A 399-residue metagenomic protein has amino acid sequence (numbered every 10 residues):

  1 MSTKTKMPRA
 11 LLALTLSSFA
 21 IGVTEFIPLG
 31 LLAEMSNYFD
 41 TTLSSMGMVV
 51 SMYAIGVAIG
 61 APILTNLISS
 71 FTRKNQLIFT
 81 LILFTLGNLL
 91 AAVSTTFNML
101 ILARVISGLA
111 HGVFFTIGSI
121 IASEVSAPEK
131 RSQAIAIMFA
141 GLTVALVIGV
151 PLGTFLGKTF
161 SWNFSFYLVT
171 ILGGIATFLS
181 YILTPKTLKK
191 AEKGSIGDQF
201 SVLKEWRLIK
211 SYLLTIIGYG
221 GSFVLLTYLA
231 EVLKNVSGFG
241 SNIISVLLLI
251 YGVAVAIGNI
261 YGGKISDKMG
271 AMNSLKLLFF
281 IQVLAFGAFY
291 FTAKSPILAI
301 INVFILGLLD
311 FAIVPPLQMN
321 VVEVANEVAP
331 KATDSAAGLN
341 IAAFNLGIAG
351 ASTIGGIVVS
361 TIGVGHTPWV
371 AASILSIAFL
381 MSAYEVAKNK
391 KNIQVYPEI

Functional and structural regions predicted by a protein language model:
L12, L83-L90, N98-S107, I297-I305: Paired small-residue
D40, T72, V93-M99, A110 (+4 more regions): Helix-breaking motifs and short loop linkers at transmembrane-helix boundaries and internal kinks in secondary membrane
I59-N98: Conserved MFS/SLC helix-loop-helix module at the cytosolic interface between two early adjacent transmembrane helices
A61-R73, N259-G270, V359: Helix-to-loop junctions at the C-terminal end of transmembrane segments in multipass secondary transporters
T95-M99, A127-T184, T215-G218, Y228-N235 (+1 more regions): Helix-loop-helix hairpin linking two adjacent transmembrane segments in secondary transporters
A103-G141: Cytoplasmic helix-loop-helix junction between adjacent transmembrane helices in 12-TM secondary transporters
I209-N259: Extracytoplasmic gate region of multi-pass secondary transporters
V324-I362: A late C-terminal transmembrane helix in Major Facilitator Superfamily
